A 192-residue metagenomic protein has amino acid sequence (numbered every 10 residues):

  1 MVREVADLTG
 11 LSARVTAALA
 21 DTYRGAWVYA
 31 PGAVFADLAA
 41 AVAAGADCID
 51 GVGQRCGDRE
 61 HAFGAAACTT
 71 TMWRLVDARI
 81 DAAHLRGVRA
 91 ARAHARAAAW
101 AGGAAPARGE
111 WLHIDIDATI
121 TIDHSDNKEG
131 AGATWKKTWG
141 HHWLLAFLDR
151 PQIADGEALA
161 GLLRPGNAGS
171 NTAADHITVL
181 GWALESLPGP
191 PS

Functional and structural regions predicted by a protein language model:
M1-H141, L145-G169, A173-G189: Dynamic "connector" segments at or just before major functional cores
S192: Short catalytic-loop micro-motif centered on adjacent basic/acidic residues
